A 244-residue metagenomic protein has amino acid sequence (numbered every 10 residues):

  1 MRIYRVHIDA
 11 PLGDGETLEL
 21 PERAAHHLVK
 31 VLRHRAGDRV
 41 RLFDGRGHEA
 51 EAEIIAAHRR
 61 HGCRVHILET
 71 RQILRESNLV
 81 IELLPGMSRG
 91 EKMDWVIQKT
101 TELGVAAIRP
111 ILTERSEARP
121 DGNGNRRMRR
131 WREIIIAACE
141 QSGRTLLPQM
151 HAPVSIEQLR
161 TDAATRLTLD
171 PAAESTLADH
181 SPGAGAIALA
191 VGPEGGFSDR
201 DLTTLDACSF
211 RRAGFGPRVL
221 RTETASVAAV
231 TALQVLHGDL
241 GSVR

Functional and structural regions predicted by a protein language model:
M1-Q72: N-terminal positively charged helical leader segments and presequences
L18-L20, N78-E82, G185-A188, A207-F215: Glycine/charged-rich beta-loop-alpha catalytic/anionic-binding loops adjacent to active sites
R35, E49, R60, E76-V80 (+2 more regions): Short connector loops at helix/strand junctions that flank enzyme active sites, especially segments positioning acidic
L68, L74-L167: RNA substrate-binding interface of SAM-dependent RNA methyltransferases
R166-L202, F210-G214: Active-site/ligand-binding-proximal alpha/beta "capping" segment
D199-R244: Structured adenosyl-cofactor binding patch, chiefly the S-adenosyl-L-methionine
